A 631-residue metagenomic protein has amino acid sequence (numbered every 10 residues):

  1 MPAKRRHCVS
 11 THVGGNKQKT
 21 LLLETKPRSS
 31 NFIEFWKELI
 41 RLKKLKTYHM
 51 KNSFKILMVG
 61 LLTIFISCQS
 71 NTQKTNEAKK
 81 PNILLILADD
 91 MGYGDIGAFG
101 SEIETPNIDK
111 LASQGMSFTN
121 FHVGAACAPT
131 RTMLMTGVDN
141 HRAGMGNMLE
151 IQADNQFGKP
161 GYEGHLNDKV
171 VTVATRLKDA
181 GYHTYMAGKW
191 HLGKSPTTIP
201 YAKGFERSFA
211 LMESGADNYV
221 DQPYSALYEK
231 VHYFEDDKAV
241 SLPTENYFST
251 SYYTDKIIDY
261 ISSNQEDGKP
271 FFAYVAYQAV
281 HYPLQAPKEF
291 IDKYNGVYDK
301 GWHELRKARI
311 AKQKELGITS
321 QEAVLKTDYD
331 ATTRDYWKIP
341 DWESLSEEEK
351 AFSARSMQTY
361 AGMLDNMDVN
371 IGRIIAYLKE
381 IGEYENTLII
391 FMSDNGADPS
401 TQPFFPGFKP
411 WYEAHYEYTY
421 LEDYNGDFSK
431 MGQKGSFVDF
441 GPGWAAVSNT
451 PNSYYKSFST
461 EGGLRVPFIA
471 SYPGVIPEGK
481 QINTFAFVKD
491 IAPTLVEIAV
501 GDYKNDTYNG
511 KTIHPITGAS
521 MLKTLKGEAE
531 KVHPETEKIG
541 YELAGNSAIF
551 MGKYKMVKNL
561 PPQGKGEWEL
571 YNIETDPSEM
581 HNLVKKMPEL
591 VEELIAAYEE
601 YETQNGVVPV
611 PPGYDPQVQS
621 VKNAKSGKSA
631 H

Functional and structural regions predicted by a protein language model:
M1, C8-G14, L21-L23, P27-K79: Bacterial Sec-dependent N-terminal signal peptides
K4-S10, G14-N31, S520, E600 (+2 more regions): A composition-driven signal for long, intrinsically disordered, charge-rich low-complexity tracts
K51-L57, L62, C68-W568, T575-A596 (+2 more regions): Formylglycine-dependent sulfatase
